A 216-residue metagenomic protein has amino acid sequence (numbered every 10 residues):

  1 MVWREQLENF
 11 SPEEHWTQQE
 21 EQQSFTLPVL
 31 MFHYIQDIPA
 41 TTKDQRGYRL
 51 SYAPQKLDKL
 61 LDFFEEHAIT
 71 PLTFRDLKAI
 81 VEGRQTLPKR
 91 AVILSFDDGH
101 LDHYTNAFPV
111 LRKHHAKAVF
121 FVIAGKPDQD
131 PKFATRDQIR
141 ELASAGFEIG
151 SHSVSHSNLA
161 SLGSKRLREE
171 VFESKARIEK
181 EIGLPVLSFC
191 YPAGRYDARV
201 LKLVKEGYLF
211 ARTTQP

Functional and structural regions predicted by a protein language model:
V2-P12, E20-P71: N-terminal structural segment of carbohydrate-active enzymes
E13-Q19, Q138, A176, R212-P216: Intrinsically disordered, low-complexity boundary segments flanking structured domains
W16, K78-E82, A134-D137: A generic local structural motif
T17-Q22, E82-L87: Short boundary motifs at domain starts and secondary-structure transition points
F25-D37, G47, P88-V92, H100-V200 (+1 more regions): Metal-dependent polysaccharide deacetylase catalytic core of the NodB/CE4 family, i.e., the active-site-bearing domain
R49-T86, E179-E181, Y196, K205 (+1 more regions): C-terminal domain-boundary segment and adjacent tail
